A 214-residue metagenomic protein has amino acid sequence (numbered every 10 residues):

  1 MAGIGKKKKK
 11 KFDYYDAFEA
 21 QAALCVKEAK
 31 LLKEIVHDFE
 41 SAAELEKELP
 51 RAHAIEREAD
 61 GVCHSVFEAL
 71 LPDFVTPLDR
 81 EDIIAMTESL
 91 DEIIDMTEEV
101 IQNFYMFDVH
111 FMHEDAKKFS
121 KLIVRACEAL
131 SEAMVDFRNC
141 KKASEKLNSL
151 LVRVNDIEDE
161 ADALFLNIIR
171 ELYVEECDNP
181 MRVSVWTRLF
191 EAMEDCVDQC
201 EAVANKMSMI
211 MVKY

Functional and structural regions predicted by a protein language model:
M1-Y214: Cytosolic, long alpha-helical scaffolding segments
